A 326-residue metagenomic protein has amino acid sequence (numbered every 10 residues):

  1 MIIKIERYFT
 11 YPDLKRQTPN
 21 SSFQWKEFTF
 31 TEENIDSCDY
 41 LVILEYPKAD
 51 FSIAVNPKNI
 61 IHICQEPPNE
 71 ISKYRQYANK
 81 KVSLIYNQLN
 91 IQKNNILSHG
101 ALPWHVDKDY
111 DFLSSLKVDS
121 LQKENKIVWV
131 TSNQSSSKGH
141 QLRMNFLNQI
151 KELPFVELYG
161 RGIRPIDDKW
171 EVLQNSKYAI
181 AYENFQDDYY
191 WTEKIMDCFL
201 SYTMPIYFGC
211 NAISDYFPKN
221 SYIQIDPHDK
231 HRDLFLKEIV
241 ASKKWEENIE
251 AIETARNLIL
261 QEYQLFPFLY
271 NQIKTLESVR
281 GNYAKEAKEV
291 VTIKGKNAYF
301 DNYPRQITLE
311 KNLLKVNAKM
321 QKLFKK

Functional and structural regions predicted by a protein language model:
M1-C64, N69, R75-Y159, D168-Y182 (+1 more regions): Pol beta-like nucleotidyltransferase catalytic core
I163-P165: Short acidic loop-to-helix transition motifs that present clustered carboxylates
